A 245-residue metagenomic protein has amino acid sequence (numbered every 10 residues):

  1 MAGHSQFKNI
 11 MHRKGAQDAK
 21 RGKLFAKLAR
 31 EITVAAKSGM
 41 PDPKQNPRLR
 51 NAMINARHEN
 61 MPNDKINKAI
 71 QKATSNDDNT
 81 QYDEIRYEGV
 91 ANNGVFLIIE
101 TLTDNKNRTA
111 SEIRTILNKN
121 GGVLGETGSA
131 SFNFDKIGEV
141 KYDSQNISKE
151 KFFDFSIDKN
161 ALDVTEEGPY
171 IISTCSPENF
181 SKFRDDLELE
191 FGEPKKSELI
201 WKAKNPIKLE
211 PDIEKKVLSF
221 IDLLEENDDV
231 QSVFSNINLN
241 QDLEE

Functional and structural regions predicted by a protein language model:
M1-G125, A130-E139: N-terminal cationic and glycine-rich segments that engage phosphates or anionic surfaces
E139-E245: Positively charged, low-complexity, intrinsically disordered RNA-binding extensions
